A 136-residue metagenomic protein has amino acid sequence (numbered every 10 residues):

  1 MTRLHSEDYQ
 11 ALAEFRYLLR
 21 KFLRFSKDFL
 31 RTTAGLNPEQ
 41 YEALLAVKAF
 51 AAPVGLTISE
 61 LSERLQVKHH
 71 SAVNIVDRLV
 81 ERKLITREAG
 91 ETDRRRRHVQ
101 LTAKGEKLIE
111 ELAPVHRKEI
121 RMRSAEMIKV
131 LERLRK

Functional and structural regions predicted by a protein language model:
M1-A34, R82-L84: N-terminal leader segment of winged-helix/HTH proteins
D8-L12, N37, I58, I109 (+2 more regions): Short, structured helix-loop boundary elements
F22, S26, V47, I109-L112 (+1 more regions): Hydrophobic recognition helices of helix-based DNA-binding modules
F25-K68: N-terminal helix-turn-helix DNA-binding core of bacterial DNA-binding proteins
I58, V76-D77: Short, hydrophobic-biased segments on the C-terminal half of alpha helices that form "recognition helices"
D77-R135: Charged, amphipathic alpha-helical coiled-coil/dimerization segments
